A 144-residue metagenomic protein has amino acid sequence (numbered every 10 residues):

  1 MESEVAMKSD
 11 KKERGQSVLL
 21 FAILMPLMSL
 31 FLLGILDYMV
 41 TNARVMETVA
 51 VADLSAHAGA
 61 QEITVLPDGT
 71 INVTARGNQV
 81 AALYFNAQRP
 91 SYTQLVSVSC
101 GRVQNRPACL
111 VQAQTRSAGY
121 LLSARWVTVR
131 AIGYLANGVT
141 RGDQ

Functional and structural regions predicted by a protein language model:
E2-N78: Alpha-helical assembly-interface signal, strongest on the long, hydrophobic N-terminal helix that forms
S3, M46, V65-Q144: Short, conserved structural patches
